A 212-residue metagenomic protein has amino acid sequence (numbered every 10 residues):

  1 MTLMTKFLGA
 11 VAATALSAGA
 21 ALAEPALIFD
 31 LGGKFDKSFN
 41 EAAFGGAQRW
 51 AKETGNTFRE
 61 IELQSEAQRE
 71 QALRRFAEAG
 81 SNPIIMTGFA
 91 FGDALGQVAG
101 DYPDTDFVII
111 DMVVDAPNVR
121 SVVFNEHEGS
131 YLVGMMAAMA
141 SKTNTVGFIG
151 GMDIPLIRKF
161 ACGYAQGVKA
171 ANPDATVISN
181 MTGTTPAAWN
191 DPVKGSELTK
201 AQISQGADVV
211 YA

Functional and structural regions predicted by a protein language model:
M1-A23: Gram-negative bacterial Sec-dependent N-terminal signal peptides
A23-A212: A residue-level marker of the well-folded mature domains of exported/periplasmic proteins
